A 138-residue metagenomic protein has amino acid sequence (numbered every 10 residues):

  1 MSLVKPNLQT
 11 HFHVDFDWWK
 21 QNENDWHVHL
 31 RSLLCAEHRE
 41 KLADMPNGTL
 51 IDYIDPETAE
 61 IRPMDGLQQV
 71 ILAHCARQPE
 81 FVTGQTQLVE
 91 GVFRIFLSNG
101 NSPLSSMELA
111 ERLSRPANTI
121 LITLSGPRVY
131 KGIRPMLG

Functional and structural regions predicted by a protein language model:
M1-N47: DNA-contacting interfaces and partner/effector-binding or oligomerization modules in DNA-centric proteins
S2-H13, G66-V70, T83-G84, I122-G138: Charged low-complexity interaction tracts in eukaryotic proteins
R39-N101: Short basic alpha-helical hairpin corresponding to helix-turn-helix/winged-helix-like nucleic-acid-binding
I95-N99, L113, P127: Generic structural signal for hydrophobic core residues of well-folded globular domains
N101-S102, Y130: A general structural signal for well-ordered secondary-structure junctions
S105-L113: A short acidic, leucine-rich amphipathic alpha-helix
R112-T123: Short, basic interhelical loop/turn and adjoining N-cap of the next helix at nucleic-acid- or acidic-partner-contacting
